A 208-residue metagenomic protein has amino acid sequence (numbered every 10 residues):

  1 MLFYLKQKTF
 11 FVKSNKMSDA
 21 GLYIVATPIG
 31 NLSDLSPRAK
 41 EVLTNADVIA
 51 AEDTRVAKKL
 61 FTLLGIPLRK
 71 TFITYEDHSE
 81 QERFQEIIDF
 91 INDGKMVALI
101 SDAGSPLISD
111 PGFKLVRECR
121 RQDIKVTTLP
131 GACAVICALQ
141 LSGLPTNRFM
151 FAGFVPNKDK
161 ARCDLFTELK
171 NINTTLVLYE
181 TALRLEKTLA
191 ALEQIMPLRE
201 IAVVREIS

Functional and structural regions predicted by a protein language model:
K6-T9: Polybasic, lysine-rich low-complexity intrinsically disordered segments
F11-K13, D19, K95-M96, T175 (+1 more regions): A contiguous loop/helix-start segment that scaffolds small-molecule binding in enzyme catalytic cores
S14-E76: Glycine-rich, flexible N-terminal cofactor/catalytic loop recognition
I29-G30, D102-P106, A182-R184: Short glycine-rich anion-binding loops that position phosphate/pyrophosphate groups of nucleotides and phosphorylated
L43-I49, D123-T127, T175-L176: Short active-site oxyanion
T74-E80, V155-P156: Conserved helicase motor
F84-C133: Glycine/small-residue-rich loop that forms an oxyanion/phosphate-binding "nest" at active or ligand-binding sites
K114-I172: Class I SAM-dependent methyltransferase SAM-binding "motif I" and its flanking Rossmann-like core
